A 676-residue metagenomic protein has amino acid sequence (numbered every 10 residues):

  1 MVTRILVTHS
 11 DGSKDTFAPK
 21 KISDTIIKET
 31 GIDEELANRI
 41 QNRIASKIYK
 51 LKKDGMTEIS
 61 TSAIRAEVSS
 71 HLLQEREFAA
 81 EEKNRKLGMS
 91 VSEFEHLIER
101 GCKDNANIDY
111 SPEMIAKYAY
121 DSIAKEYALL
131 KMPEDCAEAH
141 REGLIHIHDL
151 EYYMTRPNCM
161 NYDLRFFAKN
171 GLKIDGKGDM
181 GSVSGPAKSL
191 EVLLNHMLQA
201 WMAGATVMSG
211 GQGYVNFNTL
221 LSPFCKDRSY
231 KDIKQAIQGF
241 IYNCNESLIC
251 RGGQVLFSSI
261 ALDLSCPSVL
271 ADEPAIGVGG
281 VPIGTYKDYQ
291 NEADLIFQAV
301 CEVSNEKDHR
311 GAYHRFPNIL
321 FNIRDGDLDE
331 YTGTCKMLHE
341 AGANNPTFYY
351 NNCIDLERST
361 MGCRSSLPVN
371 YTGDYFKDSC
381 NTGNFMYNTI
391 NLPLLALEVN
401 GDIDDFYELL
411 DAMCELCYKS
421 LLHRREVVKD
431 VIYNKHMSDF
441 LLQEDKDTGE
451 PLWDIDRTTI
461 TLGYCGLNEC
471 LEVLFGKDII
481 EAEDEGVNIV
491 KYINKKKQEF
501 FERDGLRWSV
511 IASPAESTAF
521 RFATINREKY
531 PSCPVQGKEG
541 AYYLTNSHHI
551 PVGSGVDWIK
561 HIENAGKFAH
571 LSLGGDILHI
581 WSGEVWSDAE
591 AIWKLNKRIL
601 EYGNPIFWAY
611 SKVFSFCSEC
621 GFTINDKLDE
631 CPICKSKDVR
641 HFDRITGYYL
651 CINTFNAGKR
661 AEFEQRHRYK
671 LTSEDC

Functional and structural regions predicted by a protein language model:
M1-G101, Q665-R668: Charged, amphipathic alpha-helical regulatory modules used for macromolecular assembly or allosteric control
I5, S46-K53, P223, E469-G476 (+1 more regions): Short, hydrophobic beta-strand segments
A18, I22, G213, I460-L467 (+1 more regions): Catalytic-loop motifs flanking and including active-site residues across diverse enzymes
I98-D456, K477-I479, E483-P632, S636-H641: Conserved catalytic cores of very large enzyme subunits
T219, I460-V473, K491, R644: Contiguous, well-ordered alpha-helical segments that form the cores/surfaces of helical PPI scaffolds
K231-K234, I241-Y242, V473, K659 (+1 more regions): Metallocofactor- and cofactor-centric catalytic cores in central/energy metabolism, strongly enriched
I633-C676: Long, charge-rich boundary regions
